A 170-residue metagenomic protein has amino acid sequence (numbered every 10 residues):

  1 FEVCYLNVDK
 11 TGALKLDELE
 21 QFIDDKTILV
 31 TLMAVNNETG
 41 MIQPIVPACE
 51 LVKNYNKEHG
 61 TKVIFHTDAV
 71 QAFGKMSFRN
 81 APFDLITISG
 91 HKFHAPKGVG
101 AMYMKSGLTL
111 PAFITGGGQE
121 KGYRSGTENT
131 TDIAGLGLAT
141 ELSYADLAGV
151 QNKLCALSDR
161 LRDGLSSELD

Functional and structural regions predicted by a protein language model:
F1-D170: Pyridoxal 5′-phosphate
